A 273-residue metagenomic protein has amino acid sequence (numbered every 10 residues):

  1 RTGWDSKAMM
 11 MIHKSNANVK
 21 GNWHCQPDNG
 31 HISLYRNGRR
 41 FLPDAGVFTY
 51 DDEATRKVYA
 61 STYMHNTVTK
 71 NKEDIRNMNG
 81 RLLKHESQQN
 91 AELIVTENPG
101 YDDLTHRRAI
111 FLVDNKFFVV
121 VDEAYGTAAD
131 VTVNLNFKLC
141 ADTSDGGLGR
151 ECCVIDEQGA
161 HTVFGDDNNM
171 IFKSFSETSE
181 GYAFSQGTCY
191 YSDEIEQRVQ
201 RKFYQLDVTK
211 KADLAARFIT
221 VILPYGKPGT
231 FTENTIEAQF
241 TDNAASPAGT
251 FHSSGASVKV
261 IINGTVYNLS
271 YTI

Functional and structural regions predicted by a protein language model:
R1-V58: Internal mixed beta-strand/loop scaffold within catalytic domains of large alpha/beta enzymes
F48-I273: CBM-like, beta-strand-rich accessory domains located in the C-terminal region of large, secreted polysaccharide-active
